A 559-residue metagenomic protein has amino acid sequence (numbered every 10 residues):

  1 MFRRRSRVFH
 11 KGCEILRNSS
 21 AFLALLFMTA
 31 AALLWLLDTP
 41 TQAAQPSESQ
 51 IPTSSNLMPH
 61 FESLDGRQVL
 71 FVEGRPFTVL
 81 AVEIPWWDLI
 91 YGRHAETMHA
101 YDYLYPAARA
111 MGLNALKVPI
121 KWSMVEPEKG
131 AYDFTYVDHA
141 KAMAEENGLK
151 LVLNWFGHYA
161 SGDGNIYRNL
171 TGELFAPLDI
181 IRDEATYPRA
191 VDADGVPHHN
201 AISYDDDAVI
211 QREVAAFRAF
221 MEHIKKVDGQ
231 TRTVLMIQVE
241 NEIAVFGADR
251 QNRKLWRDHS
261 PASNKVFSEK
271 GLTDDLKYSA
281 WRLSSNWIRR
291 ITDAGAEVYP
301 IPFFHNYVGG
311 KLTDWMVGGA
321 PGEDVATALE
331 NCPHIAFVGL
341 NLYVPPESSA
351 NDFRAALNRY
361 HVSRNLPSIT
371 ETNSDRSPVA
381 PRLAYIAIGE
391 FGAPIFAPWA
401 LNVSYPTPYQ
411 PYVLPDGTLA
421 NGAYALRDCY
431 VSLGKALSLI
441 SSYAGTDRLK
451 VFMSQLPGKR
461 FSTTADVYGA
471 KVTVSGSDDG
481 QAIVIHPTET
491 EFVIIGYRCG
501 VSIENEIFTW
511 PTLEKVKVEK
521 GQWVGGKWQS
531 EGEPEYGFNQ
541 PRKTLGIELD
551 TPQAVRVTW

Functional and structural regions predicted by a protein language model:
Q45-G112: N-terminal carbohydrate-binding accessory modules
G74, A144, F220, I237 (+1 more regions): Conserved, mostly hydrophobic/aromatic
E83-A95, K121-F134, G195-A215, K270-S284 (+2 more regions): The substrate-binding groove and active-site-proximal loops of carbohydrate-active enzymes, especially glycoside
A100-L178, S284-V298: Aromatic-lined substrate-binding rim segments of carbohydrate-active enzymes
I180-A328: Polysaccharide-binding and catalytic clefts of secreted carbohydrate-active enzymes
T292-E297, E323-D428: Catalytic-core region of carbohydrate-active enzymes that cleave or remodel glycosidic bonds
S374-S377, P381-F508: Aromatic- and carboxylate-lined catalytic core of secreted/periplasmic carbohydrate-active enzymes
A470-G476, E491-W559: C-terminal beta-sandwich/jelly-roll accessory domains of carbohydrate-active enzymes
